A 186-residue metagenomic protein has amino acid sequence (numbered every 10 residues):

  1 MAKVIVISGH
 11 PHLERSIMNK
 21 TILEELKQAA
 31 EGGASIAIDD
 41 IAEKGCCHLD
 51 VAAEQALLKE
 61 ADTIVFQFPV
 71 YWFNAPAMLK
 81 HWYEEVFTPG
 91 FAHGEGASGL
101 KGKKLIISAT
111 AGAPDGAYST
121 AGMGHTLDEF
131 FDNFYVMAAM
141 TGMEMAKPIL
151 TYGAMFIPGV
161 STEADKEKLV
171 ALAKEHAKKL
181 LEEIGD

Functional and structural regions predicted by a protein language model:
M1-A34, D39, V170-A171, E175: N-terminal beta1-alpha1 ligand-phosphate binding loop
P11-E14, E43-G45, M123-G124: Short histidine/acidic/glycine/proline-rich micro-motifs that form metal- and phosphate-coordinating active-site loops
P11-H12, G112-G116, G153-F156: A short, flexible beta-alpha/helix-coil linker loop
M18-I22, D50, M78-L79: Residues at alpha-helix caps and immediate loop-helix transition turns in enzyme cores, especially N- and C-cap
K27, N133-D186: Glycine-rich phosphate/pyrophosphate-binding loop and the adjoining helix
G32-I41, E144-Y152: Short beta-strand elements in bilobed, periplasmic/extracellular small-molecule ligand-binding domains
I36-L58: N-terminal beta-loop-helix "entrance" segment that forms/cooperates in small-molecule cofactor or anionic ligand
A52-Y135: Helix-loop-strand module that forms the ligand-binding subsite of alpha/beta enzymes
